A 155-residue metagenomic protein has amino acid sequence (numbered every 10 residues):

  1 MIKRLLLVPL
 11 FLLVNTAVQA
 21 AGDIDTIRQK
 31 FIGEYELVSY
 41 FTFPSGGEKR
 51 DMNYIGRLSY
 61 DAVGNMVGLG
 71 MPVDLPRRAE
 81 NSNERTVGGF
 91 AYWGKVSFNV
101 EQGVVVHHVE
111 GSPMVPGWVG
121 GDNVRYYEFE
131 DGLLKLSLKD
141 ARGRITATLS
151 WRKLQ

Functional and structural regions predicted by a protein language model:
M1-R4: Positively charged n-region of N-terminal signal peptides that target proteins for export
L10-Q19: Hydrophobic h-region of N-terminal signal peptides that target proteins for export in Gram-negative bacteria
Q19-K95, N99-Q155: Lipid interaction determinants
